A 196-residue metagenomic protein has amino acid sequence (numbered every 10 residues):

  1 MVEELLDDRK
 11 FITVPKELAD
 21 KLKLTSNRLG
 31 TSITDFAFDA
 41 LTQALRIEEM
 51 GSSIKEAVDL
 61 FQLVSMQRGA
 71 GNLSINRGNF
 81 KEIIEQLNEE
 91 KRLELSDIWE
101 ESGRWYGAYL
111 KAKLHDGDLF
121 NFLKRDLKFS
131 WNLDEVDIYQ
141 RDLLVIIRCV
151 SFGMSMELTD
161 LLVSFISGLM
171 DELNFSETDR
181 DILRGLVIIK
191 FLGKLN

Functional and structural regions predicted by a protein language model:
M1-K16, K23-N27: Short Lys/Arg-rich basic patches
T31-K55: Short, basic amphipathic alpha-helical segments that act as recognition/interaction helices in nucleic-acid-binding
F38, K124, K128, V163-D171: Generic solvent-exposed, charged/amphipathic alpha-helical segments that serve as macromolecular interface scaffolds
M50-V58, S65-R77: Charged, alpha-helical interface segments at or near domain boundaries
L73-R148: An N-terminal amphipathic alpha-helical segment
L133-R184: Short, hydrophobic/π-rich interface segment
I182-N196: C-terminal edge-of-domain segments
